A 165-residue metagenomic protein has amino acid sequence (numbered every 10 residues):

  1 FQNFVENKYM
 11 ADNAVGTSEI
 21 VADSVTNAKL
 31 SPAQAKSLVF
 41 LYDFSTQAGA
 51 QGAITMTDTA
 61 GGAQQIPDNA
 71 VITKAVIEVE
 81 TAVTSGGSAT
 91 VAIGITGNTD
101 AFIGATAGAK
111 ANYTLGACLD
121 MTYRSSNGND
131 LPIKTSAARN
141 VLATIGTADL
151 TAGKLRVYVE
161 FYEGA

Functional and structural regions predicted by a protein language model:
F1-A35: Fibrous stalk/shaft segments of extracellular and virion attachment machinery
S31-A165: Surface-exposed, low-hydrophobicity beta-strand/loop segments enriched in small/polar/acidic residues
